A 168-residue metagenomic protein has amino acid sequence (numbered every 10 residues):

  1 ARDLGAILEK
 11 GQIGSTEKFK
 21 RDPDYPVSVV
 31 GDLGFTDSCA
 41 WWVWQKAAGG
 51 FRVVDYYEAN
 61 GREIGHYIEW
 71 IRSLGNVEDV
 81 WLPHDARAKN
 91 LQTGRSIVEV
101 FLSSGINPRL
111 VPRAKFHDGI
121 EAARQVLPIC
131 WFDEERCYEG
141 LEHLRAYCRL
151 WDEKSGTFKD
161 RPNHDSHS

Functional and structural regions predicted by a protein language model:
A1-L33: ATPase catalytic-site recognition across NTP-hydrolyzing enzymes
P23-Y25, F35-S38, L74-N76, V126: Short, well-ordered loop/turn elements at secondary-structure boundaries
S28, T36, S96: Short, well-structured alpha-helical interface segments that form or flank functional binding sites
L33-F35, K46: Short polar/acidic secondary-structure junctions
C39-W44: Short beta-strand scaffold segments in enzyme catalytic cores
Q45-P162: Mg2+-dependent endonuclease catalytic cores in nucleic-acid-processing enzymes, primarily RNase H-like
P162-S168: Short, intrinsically disordered, charge-balanced linker/junction segments flanking boundaries in proteins
